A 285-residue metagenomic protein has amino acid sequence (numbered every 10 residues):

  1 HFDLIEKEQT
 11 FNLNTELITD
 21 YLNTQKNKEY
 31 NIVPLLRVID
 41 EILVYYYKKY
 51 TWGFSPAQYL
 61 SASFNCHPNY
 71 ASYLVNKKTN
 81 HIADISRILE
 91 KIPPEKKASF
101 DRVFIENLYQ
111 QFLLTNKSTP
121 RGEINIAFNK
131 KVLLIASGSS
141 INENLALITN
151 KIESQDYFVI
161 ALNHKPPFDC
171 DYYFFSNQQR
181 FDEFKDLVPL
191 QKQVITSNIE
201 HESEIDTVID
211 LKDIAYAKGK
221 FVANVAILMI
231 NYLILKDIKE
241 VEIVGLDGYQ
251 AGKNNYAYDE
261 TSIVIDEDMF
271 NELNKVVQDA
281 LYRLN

Functional and structural regions predicted by a protein language model:
H1-S118: Catalytic cores and adjacent flexible loops of soluble metabolic enzymes that perform enolate/carbanion chemistry on
N116-N285: Metal-ion/cofactor- or nucleotide/acyl-coenzyme-handling active-site neighborhoods
